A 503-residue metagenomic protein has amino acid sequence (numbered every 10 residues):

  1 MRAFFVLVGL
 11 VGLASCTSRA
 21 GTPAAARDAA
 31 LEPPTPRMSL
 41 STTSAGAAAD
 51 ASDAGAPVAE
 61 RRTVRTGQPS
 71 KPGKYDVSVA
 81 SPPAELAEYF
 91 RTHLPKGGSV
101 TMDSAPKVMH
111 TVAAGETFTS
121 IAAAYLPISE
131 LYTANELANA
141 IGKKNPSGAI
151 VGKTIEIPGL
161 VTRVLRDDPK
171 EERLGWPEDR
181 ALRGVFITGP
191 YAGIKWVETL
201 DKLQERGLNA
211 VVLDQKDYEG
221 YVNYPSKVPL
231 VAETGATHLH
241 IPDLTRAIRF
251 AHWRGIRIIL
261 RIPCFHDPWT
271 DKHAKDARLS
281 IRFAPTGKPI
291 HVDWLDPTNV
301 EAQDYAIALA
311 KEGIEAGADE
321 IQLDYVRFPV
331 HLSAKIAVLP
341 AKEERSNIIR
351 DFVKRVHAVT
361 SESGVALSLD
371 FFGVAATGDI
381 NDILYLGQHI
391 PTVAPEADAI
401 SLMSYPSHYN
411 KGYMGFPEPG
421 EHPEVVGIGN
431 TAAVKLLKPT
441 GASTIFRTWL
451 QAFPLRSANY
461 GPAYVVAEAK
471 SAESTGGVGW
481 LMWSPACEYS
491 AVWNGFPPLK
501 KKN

Functional and structural regions predicted by a protein language model:
T17-R19: Bacterial signal peptide processing site
P57, R62-V79, E88-S129: Primarily a LysM-type cell-wall glycan-binding module
P169-P190, R249, W253, L260-E312: Active-site-adjacent "subsite" loops/lids of carbohydrate-active enzymes
K195-Y221, E315-E320, E396-A399, T475-G479: Catalytic domains of carbohydrate-active enzymes, especially glycoside hydrolases
R206-I241, V330-V338, F496: Aromatic-lined carbohydrate-binding/catalytic grooves of carbohydrate-active enzymes
I259-D267, Q322, S346-L386, G441-P454: Aromatic-lined carbohydrate-recognition surfaces of secreted/lumenal glycan-active proteins
P268-A277, A316, E320-S346: Active-site-proximal loop/short-helix segments that contain or immediately flank catalytic acid/base residue(s)
A397-Y409, H422-G427, A432, L436-K502: Substrate-binding cleft of secreted/luminal carbohydrate-active enzymes
